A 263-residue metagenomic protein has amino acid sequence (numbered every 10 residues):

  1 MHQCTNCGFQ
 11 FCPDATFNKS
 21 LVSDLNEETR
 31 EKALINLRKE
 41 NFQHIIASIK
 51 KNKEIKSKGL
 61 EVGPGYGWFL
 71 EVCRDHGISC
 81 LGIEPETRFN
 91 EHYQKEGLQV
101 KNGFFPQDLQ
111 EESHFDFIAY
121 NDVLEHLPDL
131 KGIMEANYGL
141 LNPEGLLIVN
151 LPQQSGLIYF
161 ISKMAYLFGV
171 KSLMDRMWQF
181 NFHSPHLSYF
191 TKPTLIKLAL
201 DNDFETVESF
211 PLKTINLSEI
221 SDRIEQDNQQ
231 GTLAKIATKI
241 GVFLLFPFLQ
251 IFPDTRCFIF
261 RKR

Functional and structural regions predicted by a protein language model:
M1-N121, L130-G139, P211-L212, D222-D227 (+3 more regions): Conserved N-terminal segment of class I S-adenosyl-L-methionine
S57, E144-G145: Surface-exposed loop/turn positions
Y120, P128-G139, L146-R261: S-adenosyl-L-methionine-dependent methyltransferase catalytic module, highlighting the catalytic core
L124: Conserved SAM-binding site of S-adenosyl-L-methionine-dependent methyltransferases, i.e., the hydrophobic residues
